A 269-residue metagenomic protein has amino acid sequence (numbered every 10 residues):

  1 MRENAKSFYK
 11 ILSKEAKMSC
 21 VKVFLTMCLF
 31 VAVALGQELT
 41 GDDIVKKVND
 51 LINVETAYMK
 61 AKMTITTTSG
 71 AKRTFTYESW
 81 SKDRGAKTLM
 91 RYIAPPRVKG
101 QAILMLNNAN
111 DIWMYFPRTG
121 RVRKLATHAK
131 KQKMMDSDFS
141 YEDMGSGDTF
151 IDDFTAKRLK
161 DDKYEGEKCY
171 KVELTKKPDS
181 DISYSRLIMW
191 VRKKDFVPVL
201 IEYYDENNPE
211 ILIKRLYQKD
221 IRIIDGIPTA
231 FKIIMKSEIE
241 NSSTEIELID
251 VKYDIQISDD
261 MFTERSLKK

Functional and structural regions predicted by a protein language model:
F8-L25: Bacterial N-terminal signal peptides that target proteins for export
C28-G36: Hydrophobic h-region of N-terminal signal peptides that target proteins for export in Gram-negative bacteria
L39-R118: N-terminal mature ectodomain segment of secretory-pathway/periplasmic proteins
D42, A71-R73, G145-K157, L212-R215: A short, amphipathic edge element
A102-D152: Surface-exposed, polar helix/loop patches in the mature regions of secreted/periplasmic/lumenal proteins that form
R121-L125, Q132, G145, E165-E264: Gly/Pro-enriched, hydrophobic low-complexity segments that function as extracytoplasmic propeptides/linkers
S137-T175: Short, conserved active-site entrance elements at the starts or edges of catalytic domains
